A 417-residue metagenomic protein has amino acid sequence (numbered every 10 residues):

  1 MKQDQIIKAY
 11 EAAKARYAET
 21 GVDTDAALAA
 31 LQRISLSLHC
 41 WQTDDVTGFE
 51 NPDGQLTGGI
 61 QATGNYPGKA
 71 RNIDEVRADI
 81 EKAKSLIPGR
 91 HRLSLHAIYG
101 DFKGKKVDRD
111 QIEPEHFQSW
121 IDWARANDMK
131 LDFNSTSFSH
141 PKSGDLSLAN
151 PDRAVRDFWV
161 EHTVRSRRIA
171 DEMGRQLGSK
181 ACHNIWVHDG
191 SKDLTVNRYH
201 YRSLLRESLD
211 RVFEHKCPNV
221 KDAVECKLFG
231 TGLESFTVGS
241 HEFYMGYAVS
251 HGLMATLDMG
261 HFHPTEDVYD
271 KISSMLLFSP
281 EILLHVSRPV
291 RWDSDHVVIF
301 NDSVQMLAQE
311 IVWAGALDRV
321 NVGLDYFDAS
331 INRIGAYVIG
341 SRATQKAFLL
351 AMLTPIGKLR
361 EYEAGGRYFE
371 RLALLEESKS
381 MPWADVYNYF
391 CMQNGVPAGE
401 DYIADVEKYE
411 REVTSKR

Functional and structural regions predicted by a protein language model:
M1-P151, F158, R168-I169, R175 (+7 more regions): Alpha/beta catalytic barrel-like cores
N150-D152, S273-S274: Short, hinge-like loop/turn segments at secondary-structure boundaries
V164-R167, M173, S179, R202-L209: Extended substrate/RNA-proximal surfaces in nucleic-acid metabolism proteins
K180-G190, L194: Aromatic- and glycine-enriched pocket-lining scaffold segments that form the walls of small-molecule binding clefts
H188-G190, K227, Y326: Short linear capping/connector segments at secondary-structure termini
K192-S303: Acidic/histidine-rich catalytic cores of soluble enzymes
